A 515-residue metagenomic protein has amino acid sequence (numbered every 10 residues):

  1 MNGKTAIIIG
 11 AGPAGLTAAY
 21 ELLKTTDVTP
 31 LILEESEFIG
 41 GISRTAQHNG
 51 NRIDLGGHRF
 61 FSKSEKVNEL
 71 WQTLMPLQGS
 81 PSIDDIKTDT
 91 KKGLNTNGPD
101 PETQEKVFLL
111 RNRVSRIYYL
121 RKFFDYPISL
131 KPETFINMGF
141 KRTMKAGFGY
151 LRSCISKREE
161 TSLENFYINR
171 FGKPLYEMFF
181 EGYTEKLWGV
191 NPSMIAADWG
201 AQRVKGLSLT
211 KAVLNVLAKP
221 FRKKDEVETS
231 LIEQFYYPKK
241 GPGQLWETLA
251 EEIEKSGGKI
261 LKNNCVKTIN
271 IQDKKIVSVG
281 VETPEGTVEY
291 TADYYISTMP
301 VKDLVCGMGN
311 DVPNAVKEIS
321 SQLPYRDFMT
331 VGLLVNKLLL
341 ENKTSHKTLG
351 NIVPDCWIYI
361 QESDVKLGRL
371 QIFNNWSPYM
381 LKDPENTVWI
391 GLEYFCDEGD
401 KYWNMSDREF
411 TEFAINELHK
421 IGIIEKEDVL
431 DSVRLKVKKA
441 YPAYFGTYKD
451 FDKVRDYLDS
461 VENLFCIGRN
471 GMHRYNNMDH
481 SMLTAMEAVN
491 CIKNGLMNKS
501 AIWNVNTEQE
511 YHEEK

Functional and structural regions predicted by a protein language model:
G3-I32: N-terminal Rossmann-like FAD-binding beta1-loop-alpha1 element of flavoenzymes
A14, F38, K302: Conserved Rossmann-like nucleotide-cofactor binding loop
L23-H48: Glycine-rich FAD pyrophosphate-binding loop
T25, K262-R408, E412-G422, D450 (+1 more regions): Mid-domain catalytic core of redox enzymes that form a hydrophobic substrate pocket/lid adjacent to a catalytic redox
N49-C154: Dinucleotide-binding Rossmann-like beta1-alpha1 core, especially the glycine-rich loop that anchors the ADP
P132-T134, M138-G139, T143-I269, V277 (+2 more regions): Active-site/ligand-binding neighborhood in enzyme catalytic cores
K259-L261, L430-V433, F465: General small-molecule cofactor/ligand-binding pocket signal
L435, F445-K515: C-terminal lid/capping helical subdomain adjacent to the catalytic/cofactor pocket in oxidative enzymes
